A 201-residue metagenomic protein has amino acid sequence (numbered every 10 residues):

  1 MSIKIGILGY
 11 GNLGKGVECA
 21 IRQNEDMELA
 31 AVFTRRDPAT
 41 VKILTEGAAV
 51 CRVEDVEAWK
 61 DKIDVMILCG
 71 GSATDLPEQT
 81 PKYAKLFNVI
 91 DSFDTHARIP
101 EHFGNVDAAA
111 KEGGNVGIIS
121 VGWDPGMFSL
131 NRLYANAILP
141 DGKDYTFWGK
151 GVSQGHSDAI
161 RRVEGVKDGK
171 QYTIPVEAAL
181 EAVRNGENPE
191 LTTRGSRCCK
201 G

Functional and structural regions predicted by a protein language model:
M1-I5: Extreme N-terminal starter segment of soluble prokaryotic enzymes
L8, G16, N136-G201: Active-site-lining helix/loop region of Rossmann-like oxidoreductase modules
L13: Hydrophobic/small residue at the entry helix of a nucleotide-binding pocket
Q23-T45: NAD(P)-binding Rossmann-fold cofactor-contacting core
V56-D61, V65, A73-S92: Rossmann-fold NAD(P) dinucleotide-binding segment
D91-S92, G117-V121, F147, K170-Q171: General beta-strand structural signal in soluble alpha/beta enzymes
F93-G117: Rossmann-fold NAD(P)-binding glycine/threonine-rich loop
